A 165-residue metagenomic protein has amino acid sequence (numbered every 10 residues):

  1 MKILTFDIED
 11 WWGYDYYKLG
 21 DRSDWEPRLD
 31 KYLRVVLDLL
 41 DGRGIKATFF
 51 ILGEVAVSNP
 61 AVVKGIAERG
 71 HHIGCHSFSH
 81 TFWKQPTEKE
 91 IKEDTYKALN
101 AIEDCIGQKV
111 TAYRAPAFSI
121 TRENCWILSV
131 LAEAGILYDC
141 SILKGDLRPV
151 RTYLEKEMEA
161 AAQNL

Functional and structural regions predicted by a protein language model:
M1-A112, A117-L165: Catalytic alpha-helical scaffold of carbohydrate-active enzymes acting on polysaccharides/glycoconjugates
